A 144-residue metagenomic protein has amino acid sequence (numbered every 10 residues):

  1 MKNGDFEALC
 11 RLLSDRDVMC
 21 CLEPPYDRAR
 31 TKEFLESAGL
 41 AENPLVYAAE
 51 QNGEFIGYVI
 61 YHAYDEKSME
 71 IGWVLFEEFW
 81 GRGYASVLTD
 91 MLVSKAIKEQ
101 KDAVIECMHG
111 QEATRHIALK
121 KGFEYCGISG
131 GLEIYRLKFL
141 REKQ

Functional and structural regions predicted by a protein language model:
M1-E7, L12-D15, V46-Q144: Acyl-donor (CoA/ACP) binding surface of acyl/acetyltransferases
A8, E36-S37: Short, flexible, glycine/charge-rich loop motifs used to bind or transfer phosphoryl groups or to couple energy/partner
D15-R16, A41: Acidic-histidine catalytic/liganding microenvironments
D17-E36: Conserved GNAT-fold acetyl-CoA-binding loop/helix
S37-N43: Short loop/turn motifs at secondary-structure junctions and domain boundaries
